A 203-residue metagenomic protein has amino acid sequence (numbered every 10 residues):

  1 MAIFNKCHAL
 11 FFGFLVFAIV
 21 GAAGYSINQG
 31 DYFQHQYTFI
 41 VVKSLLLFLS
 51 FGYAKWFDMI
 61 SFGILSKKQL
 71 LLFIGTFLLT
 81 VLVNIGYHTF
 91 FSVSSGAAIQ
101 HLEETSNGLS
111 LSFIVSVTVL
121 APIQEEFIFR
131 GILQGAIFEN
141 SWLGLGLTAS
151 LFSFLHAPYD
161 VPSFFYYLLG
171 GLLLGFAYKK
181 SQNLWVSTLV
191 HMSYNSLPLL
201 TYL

Functional and structural regions predicted by a protein language model:
M1-L15, I40-V41, W56-G86, I137-L143: Interfacial transmembrane-helix boundary/kink motif in multi-pass membrane proteins
N5-K55: Alpha-helical transmembrane segments in multi-pass membrane proteins
H8-F12, I40-V41, L70-I74, L111-V115 (+3 more regions): Hydrophobic alpha-helical transmembrane segments
G21-G24, G146, V161-L203: Functionally important transmembrane alpha-helices
Y32, D58-A121: Juxtamembrane helix-loop-helix connectors linking adjacent transmembrane helices in multi-pass membrane enzymes
F51-I60, A177-K180: Structural signal for the C-terminal ends of transmembrane alpha-helices and the immediately following loop
I123-I128, I132-L133, F154, P158 (+1 more regions): Active-site His/Glu-centered metal-binding helix of metallohydrolases
Q124-L147, F176-N183: Membrane-interface helix/loop boundary segments of multi-pass membrane proteins
